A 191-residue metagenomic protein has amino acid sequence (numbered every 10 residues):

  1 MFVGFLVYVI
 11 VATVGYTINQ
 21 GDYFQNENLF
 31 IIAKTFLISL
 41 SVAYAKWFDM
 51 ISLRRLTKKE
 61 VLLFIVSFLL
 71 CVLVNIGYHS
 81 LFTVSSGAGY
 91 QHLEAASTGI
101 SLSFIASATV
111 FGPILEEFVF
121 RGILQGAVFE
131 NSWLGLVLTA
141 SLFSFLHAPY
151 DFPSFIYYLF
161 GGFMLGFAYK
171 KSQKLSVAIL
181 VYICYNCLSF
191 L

Functional and structural regions predicted by a protein language model:
M1, E27-K34, L56-F64, I100-I105 (+3 more regions): Residue-level signature of transmembrane alpha-helical entry/exit and packing/kink sites in multi-pass membrane
M1-A12, F64-C71, L136-A140: Alpha-helical transmembrane segments
M1-K46: Alpha-helical transmembrane segments in multi-pass membrane proteins
A12, S41-K46, C71, N75 (+5 more regions): Structural signal for membrane-spanning alpha-helices in multi-pass inner-membrane proteins, emphasizing helix cores
N19-Q25, S86, Q125-L134: Membrane interface segments of multi-pass transport proteins and intramembrane proteases
D22-F24, D49-G112: Juxtamembrane helix-loop-helix connectors linking adjacent transmembrane helices in multi-pass membrane enzymes
V42-S52, A168-K171: Structural signal for the C-terminal ends of transmembrane alpha-helices and the immediately following loop
S101-L191: Transmembrane helix-loop-helix hairpins at the membrane interface of multi-pass integral membrane proteins
